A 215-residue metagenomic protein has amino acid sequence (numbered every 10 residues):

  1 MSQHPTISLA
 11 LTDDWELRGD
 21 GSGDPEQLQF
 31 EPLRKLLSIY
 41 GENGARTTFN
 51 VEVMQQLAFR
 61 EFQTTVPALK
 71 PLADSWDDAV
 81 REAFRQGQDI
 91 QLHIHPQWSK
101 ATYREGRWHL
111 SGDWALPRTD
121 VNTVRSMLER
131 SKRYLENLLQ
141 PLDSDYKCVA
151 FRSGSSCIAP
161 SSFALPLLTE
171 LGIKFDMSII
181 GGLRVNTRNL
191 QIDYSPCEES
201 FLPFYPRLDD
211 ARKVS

Functional and structural regions predicted by a protein language model:
M1-Q86, K147-S153, G181-L183: Active-site beta->alpha N-cap acidic-glycine motif
S8-D13, Q27, R104-T119: Aromatic- and acidic-residue-enriched carbohydrate-binding clefts of CAZyme catalytic domains
D14, H93, S131, F151 (+1 more regions): Conserved, mostly hydrophobic/aromatic
G21-S22, Y103, S162-P166: Distinct, well-ordered alpha-helical segments
G41-E42, T119-C157: CE4/NodB-like, metal-dependent polysaccharide N-deacetylase domain that modifies extracellular/periplasmic N-acetylated
F59-D74, R85, A101-D113, E170 (+1 more regions): Aromatic- and acidic-residue-enriched segments that line the glycan-binding/catalytic groove of carbohydrate-active
I94-K100: Short glycine-enriched loops at secondary-structure junctions
Q140-D143, K147-S215: Active-site-adjacent pocket scaffolds in enzyme catalytic domains
